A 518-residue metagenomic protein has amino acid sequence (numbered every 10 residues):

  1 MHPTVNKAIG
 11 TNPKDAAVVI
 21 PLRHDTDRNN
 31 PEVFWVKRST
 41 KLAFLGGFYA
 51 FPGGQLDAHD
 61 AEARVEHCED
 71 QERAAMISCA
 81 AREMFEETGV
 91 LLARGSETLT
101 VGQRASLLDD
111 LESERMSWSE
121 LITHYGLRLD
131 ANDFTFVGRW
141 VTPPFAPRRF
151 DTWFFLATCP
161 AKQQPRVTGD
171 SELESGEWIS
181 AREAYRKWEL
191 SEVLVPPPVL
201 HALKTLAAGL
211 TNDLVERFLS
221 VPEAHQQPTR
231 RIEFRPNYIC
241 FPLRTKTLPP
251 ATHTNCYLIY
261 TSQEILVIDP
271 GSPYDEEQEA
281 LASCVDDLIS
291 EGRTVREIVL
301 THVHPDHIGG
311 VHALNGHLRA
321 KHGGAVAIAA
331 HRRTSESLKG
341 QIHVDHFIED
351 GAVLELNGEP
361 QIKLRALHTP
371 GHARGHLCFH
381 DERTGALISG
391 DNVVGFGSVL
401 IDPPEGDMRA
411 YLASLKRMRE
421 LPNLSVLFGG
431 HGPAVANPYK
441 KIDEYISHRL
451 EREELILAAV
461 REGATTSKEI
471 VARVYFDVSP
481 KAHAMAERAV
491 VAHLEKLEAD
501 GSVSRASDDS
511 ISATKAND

Functional and structural regions predicted by a protein language model:
M1-P236, C240-F241: N-terminal leader/linker segments that precede catalytic domains of diphosphate-processing enzymes
K7-T11, P143-A146, T247-L248, H343-D345 (+1 more regions): Short Gly/Pro-enriched turn/cap motifs at secondary-structure boundaries
L22-H24, A157-C159, I259-S262, L356-E359 (+1 more regions): Active-site beta-strand termini and strand-to-loop segments that position acidic
M76, T252, S272-K363: Active-site HxH/HxHxD metal-binding segment of metal-dependent hydrolases
I77, R449, E453-L457, E487: Short, leucine-enriched amphipathic alpha-helices that occur as contiguous helical runs
A184, E264-V267, S272-D275, S337 (+1 more regions): Metallo-beta-lactamase
Y238-L288, C378-G390, G395: Conserved beta-strand hairpin/beta-sheet module of binuclear metal-dependent hydrolase folds, prominently
A458-D518: C-terminal regulatory/interaction regions
